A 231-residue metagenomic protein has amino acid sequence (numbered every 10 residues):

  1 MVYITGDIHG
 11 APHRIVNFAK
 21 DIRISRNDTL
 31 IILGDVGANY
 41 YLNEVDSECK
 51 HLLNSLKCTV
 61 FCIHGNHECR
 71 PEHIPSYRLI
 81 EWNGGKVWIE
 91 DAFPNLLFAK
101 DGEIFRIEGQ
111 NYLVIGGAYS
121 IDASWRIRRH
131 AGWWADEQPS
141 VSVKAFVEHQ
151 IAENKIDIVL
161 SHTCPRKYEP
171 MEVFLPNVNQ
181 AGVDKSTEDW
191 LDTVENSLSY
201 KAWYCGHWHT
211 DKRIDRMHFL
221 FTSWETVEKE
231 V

Functional and structural regions predicted by a protein language model:
M1-I8, F18, Y119-H130: Short, charged N-terminal beta->alpha structural module
M1-Y3, I104-V114, I158, I214-F219: Beta-strand-turn-beta hairpins that frame and shape the catalytic cleft of phosphate-ester-processing enzymes
I4-G6, L30-D35, V60-H67, A99-K100 (+4 more regions): Active-site neighborhood of phospho(di)ester-bond hydrolases with catalytic His/Asp-centered motifs
T5, A11-I107, Q180, T187 (+1 more regions): Core catalytic region of metal-dependent phosphoesterases/phosphodiesterases, especially metallo-beta-lactamase-like
D7, A19-R26, R106-G109, I151-K155 (+2 more regions): A structural signal for the main folded, soluble domain(s) of proteins
H9-G10, G37-N39, H67-C69, G117-I121 (+3 more regions): Short, solvent-exposed loop/turn segments at secondary-structure junctions
F61-I63, R78-I89, K167-V231: Conserved beta-sheet core of the metallophosphoesterase superfamily
W88, P94, E108-K185: Active-site-proximal loop/helix segment associated with metal-binding centers of metalloenzymes
